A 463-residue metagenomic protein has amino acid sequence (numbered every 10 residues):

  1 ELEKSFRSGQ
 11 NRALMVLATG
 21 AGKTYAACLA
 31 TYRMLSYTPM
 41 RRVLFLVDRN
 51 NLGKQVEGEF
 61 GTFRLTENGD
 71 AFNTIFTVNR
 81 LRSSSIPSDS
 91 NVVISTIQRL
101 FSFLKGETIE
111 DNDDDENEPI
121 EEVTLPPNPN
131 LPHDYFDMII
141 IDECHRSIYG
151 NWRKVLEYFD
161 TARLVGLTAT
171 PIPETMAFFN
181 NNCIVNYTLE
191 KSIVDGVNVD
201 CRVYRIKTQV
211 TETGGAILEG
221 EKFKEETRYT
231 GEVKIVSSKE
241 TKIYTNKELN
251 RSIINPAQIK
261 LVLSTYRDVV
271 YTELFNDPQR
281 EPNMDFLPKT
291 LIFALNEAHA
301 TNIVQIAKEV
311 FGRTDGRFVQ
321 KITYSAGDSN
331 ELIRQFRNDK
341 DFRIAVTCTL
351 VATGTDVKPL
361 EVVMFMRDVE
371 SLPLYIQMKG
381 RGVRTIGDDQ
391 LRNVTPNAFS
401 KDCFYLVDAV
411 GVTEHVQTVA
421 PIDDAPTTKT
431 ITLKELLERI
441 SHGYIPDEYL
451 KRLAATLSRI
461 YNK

Functional and structural regions predicted by a protein language model:
E1-L156, T161, T175-N182, E248 (+3 more regions): SF2 helicase/translocase NTPase motor core, specifically the RecA-like lobe 1 inter-motif segment between Walker
A30-T31, E59-R64, E107-N112, V155 (+6 more regions): Short secondary-structure boundary/capping segments
N91, N130, V233, E240-A345: Conserved C-terminal RecA-like helicase domain
V93-T96, R163-T168, A345: Structural recognition of the conserved hydrophobic beta-strand(s) that form the central parallel beta-sheet of P-loop
R99-F101, M138, G316-T427: Conserved RecA-like P-loop NTPase helicase motor core
F159-R163, K401-D402: A short helix->loop->beta-strand "cap" motif at the edges of active sites that frequently abuts
M176-L287: Interdomain helical connector at the RecA1-RecA2 junction of SF1/SF2 helicase-like NTPases
K239-R251, L261, T265, V410-K463: Long, largely alpha-helical accessory region at the distal end of helicase-like NTP-driven motors
